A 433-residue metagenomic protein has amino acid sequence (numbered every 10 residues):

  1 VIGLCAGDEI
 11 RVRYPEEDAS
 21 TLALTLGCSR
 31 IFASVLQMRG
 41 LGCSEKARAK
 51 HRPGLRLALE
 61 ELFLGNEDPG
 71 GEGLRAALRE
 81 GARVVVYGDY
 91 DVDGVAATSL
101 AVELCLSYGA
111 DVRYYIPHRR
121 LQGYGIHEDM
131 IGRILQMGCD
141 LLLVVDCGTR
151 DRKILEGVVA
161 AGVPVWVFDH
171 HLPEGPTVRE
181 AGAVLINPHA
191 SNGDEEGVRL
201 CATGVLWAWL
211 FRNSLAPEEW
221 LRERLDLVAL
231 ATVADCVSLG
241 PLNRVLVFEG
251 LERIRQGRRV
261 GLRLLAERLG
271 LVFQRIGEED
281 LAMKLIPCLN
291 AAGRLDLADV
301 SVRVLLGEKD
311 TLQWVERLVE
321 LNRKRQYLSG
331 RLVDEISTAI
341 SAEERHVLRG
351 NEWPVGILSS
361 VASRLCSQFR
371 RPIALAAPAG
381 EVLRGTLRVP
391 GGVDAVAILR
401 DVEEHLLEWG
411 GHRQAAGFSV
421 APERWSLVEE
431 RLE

Functional and structural regions predicted by a protein language model:
I2-C5, R13-E17, T21-L141, A160-G162 (+2 more regions): Hydrophobic helix-and-loop "lid/oligomerization" segment in the mid-to-C-terminal part of catalytic domains
G132-T203, W207-L215: Active-site cavity-forming subdomains of large catalytic enzyme subunits
W209, V428-E433: Short amphipathic C-terminal alpha-helix that caps PH/PH-like domains
